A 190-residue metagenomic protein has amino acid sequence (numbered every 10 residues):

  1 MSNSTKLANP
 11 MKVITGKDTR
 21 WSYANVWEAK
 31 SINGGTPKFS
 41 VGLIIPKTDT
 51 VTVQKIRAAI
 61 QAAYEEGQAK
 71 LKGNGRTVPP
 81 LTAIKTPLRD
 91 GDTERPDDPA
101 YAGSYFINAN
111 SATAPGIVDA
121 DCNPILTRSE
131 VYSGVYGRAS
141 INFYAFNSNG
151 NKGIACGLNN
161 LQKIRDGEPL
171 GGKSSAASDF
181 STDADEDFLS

Functional and structural regions predicted by a protein language model:
M1-F106: OB-fold ssDNA-binding interfaces and closely related basic DNA-contact patches used across DNA replication/repair
Y23, K30-I32, T48-Q54, E65 (+7 more regions): An almost-null, non-specific background feature that weakly reflects generic protein context rather than any particular
G42-I44, N108-N110, Q162-I164: Residues in well-ordered beta-strands of folded domains
A69-G150: Structured, beta-strand-rich domain cores that present glycine/charged loop surfaces used to bind extended ligands
V118, N123-S190: Compact mixed alphabeta submodule
